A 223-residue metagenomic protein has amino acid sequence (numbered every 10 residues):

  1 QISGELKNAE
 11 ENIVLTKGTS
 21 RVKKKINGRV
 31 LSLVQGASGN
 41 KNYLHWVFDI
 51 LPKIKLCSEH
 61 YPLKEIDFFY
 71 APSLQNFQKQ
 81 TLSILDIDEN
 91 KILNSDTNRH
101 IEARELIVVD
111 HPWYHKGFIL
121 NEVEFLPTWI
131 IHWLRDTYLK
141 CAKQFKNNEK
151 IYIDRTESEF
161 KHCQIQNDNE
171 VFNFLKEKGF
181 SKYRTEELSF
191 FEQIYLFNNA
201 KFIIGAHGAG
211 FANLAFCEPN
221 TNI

Functional and structural regions predicted by a protein language model:
Q1-I223: The feature primarily captures lumenal catalytic ectodomains of type II secretory-pathway glycosyltransferases
